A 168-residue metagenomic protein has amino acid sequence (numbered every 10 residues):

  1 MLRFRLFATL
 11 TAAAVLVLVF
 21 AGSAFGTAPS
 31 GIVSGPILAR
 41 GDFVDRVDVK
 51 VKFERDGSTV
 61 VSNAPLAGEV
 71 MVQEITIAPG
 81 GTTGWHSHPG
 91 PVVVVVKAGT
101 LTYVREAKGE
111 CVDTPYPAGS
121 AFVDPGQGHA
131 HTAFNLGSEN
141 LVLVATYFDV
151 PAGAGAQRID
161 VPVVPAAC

Functional and structural regions predicted by a protein language model:
L2-L10, L16-E69, P115, R158-C168: A short, N-terminal "cap"/entry segment at the start of jelly-roll beta-barrel domains of the cupin/DSBH fold
P65-A67, G81-V95: A short beta-loop-beta micro-motif enriched in histidine and acidic residues
V72-E74, V93, D113, A121-V123 (+1 more regions): Conserved hydrophobic/aromatic beta-strand scaffold that supports enzyme active sites
I77-A78, E106-G128: Short acidic-glycine-tyrosine-enriched beta hairpin
T82-G84, T102, S120-F134: Histidine-centered metal-chelating micro-motifs
T83-H88, R105, D113-T114, F134-N135: Short histidine-centered beta-strand/loop micro-motifs that create catalytic or ligand/metal-coordination sites
H88-G109, A118-S120: Glycine- and acidic-residue-biased ligand/ion/polar-headgroup-sensing regions
P117, G126-A154: Ligand-binding loop in jelly-roll beta-barrel domains
